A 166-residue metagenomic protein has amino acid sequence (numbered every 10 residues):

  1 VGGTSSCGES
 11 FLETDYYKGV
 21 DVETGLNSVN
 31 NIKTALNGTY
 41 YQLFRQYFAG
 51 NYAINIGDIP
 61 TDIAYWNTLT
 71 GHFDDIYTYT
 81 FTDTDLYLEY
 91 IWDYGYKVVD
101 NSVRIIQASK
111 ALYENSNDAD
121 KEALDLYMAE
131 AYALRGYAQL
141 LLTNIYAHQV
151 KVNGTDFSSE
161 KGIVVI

Functional and structural regions predicted by a protein language model:
V1-S5: Sec-dependent bacterial lipoprotein signal peptides
S6-I56: Membrane-proximal, proline-rich intrinsically disordered regions
F44-A49, A64-W66, A138-V150: Secretory-pathway/luminal and periplasmic proteins that interact with or process carbohydrate-rich
Y47-G57, D74-T78, I91: Short N-terminal amphipathic alpha-helices
I56-I63, E122-Y127, F157: Acidic helix-start/capping segments at beta-turn-to-alpha-helix junctions
H72-A147: Conserved, well-structured interaction surfaces
I145-I166: Short coil/linker segments at helix-helix boundaries
